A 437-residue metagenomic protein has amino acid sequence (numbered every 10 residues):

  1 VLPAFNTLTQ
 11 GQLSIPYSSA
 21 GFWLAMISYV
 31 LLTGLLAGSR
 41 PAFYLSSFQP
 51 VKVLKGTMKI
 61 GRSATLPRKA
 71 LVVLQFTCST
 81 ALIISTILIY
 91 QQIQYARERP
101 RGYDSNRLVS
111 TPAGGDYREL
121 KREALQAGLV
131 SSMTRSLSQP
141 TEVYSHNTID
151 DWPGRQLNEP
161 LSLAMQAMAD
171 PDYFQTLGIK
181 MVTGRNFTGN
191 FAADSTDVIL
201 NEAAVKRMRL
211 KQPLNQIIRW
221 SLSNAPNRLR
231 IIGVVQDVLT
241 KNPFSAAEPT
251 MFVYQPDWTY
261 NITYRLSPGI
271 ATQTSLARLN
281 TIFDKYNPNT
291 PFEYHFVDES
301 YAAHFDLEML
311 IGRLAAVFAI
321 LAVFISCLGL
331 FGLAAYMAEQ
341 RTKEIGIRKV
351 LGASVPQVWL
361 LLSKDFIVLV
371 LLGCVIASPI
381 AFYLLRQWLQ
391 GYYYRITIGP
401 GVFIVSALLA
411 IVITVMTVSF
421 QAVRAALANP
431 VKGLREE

Functional and structural regions predicted by a protein language model:
V1-L2, A322, K343-R386, V405 (+1 more regions): Transmembrane alpha-helical interface segments in multi-pass membrane proteins
V1-Y117, L389, V431-E437: Alpha-helical transmembrane segments of integral membrane proteins
L2-S28, K59-A70, W258, L276 (+3 more regions): Membrane-helix entry/capping segments
S47-M58, L328-L369, L427-E436: Intracellular coupling helices
P67-I89, M309-K343, L371-L372, V412-M416: Hydrophobic alpha-helical transmembrane segments of multi-pass inner-membrane transport and secretion
Y90-R155, P160-L161, Q166, A193: Membrane-proximal extracellular/periplasmic loop immediately following the first transmembrane helix
D116, K121-T134, S195, E202-K206 (+2 more regions): "Rare, low-scoring activations can occur in soluble or secreted enzymes where short amphipathic helices or signal
P160-E248: Hydrophobic secondary-structure segments that place a key small or acidic residue at a functional site
